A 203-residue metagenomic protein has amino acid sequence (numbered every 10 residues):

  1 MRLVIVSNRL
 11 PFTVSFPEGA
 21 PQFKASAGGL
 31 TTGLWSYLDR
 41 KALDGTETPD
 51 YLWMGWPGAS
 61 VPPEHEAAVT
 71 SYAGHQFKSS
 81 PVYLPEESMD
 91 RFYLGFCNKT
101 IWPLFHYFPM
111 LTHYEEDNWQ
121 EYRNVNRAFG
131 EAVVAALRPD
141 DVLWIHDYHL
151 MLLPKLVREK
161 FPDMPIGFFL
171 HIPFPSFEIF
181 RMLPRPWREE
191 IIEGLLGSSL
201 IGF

Functional and structural regions predicted by a protein language model:
M1-S88, I166, R181: N-terminal low-complexity, Ser/Thr- and acidic-residue-enriched intrinsically disordered segments
V4-S7, L143, E159-P175, S199-I201: Active-site proximal beta-strand in glycosyltransferases
R9-F12, G58-P62, M89, M110 (+3 more regions): Short, solvent-exposed loop/turn segments at secondary-structure junctions
A20-S26, V125-R127, P175-I192: Nucleotide-sugar donor phosphate/pyrophosphate-binding loop at the beta->alpha transition of glycosyltransferases
K24, E47, V133-H149: Short N-terminal targeting/anchoring amphipathic segment
E86-V142: Conserved nucleotide-sugar donor-binding subdomain of glycosyltransferases
A132-V134, R185-L200: Membrane-proximal helix-turn-helix segments that form the acceptor-binding/catalytic region of lipid-linked
L153-V157: A short acidic, amphipathic alpha-helical/loop segment
